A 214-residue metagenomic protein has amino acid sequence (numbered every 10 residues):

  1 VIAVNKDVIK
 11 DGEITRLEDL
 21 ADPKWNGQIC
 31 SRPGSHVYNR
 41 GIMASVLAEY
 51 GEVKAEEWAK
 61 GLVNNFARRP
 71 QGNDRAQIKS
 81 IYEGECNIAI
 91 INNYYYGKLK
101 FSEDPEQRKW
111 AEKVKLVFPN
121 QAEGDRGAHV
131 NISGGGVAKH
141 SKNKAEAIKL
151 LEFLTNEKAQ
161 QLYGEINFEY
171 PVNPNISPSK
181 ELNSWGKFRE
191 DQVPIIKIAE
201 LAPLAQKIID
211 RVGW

Functional and structural regions predicted by a protein language model:
V1-S31: A conserved helix-loop-strand patch within extracytoplasmic ligand-binding domains of the periplasmic binding
A3-V8, A48, V130-N143, L162-Y163: A bilobed periplasmic-binding-protein/Venus flytrap-type ligand-binding module shared by bacterial periplasmic
D7-T15, L47-E56, S141-A147: Short helix-loop capping/hinge motifs at secondary-structure junctions, enriched in acidic/polar residues
E18, P105-H129, A138-H140: Short beta-strand->loop
E18-A21, L47, A59, I78 (+4 more regions): Non-transmembrane alpha-helical segments in soluble domains of secreted/periplasmic/extracellular proteins
W25-I29, G84-N87, A111-V114, K144-A147: Loop/turn elements at helix/coil->beta-strand transitions in domains of secreted/extracellular proteins
G34, Y38-G41, S45-P119: Ligand-binding pocket segment of bilobal, Venus flytrap-like solute-binding proteins
F153, E157-W214: Extracellular/periplasmic juxtamembrane helices and adjacent flexible linkers that interface with membrane partners
